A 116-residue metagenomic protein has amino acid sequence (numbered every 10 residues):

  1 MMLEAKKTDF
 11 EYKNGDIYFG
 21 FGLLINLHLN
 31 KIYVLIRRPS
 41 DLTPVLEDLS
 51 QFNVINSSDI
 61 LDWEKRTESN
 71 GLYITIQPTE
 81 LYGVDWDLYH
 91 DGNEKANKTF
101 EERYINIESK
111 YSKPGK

Functional and structural regions predicted by a protein language model:
M2-K13, F19-Q51: Basic/aromatic-rich interaction segments and small domains that mediate binding to polyanionic partners
D16, K113-K116: Short acidic DE-rich linear segments
T43-R103: Intrinsically disordered, low-complexity, charged/polar segments
G92-K95, K110-P114: Surface-exposed polar/charged interaction patches
